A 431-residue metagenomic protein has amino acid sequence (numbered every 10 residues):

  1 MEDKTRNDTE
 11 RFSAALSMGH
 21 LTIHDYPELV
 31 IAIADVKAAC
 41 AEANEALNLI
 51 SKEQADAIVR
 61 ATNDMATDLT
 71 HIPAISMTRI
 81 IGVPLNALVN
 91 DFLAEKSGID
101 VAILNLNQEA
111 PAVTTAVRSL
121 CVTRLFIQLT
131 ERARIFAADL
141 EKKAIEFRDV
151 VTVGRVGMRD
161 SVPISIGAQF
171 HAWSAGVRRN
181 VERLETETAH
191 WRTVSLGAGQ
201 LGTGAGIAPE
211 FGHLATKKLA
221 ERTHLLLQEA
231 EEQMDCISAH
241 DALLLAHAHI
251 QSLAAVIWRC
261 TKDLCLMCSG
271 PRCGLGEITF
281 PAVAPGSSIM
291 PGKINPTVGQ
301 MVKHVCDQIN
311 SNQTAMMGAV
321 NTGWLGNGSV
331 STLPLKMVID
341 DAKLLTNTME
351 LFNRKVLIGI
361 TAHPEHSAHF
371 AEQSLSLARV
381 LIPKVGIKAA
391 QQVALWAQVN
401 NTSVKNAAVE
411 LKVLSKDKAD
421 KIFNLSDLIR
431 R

Functional and structural regions predicted by a protein language model:
M1-V194, A208-T216, G286, T297-M301 (+8 more regions): A helix-coil-helix interface module used to build multimeric assemblies and to scaffold catalytic/cofactor sites
E2-Y26, D64, T78, D235 (+4 more regions): Catalytic-core signal marking the mid-to-C-terminal active-site face
I33-V36, A242, H249, L253-V256 (+3 more regions): Catalytic-loop motifs flanking and including active-site residues across diverse enzymes
A102-P111, F147-R159, E187-L201, R222-H240 (+3 more regions): Core alpha/beta catalytic barrel or barrel-like domain that forms the active/cofactor pocket in diverse metabolic
N107-C121, Q233-L244, I289-I294, V330: Short, glycine/alanine-rich amphipathic alpha-helical segment that often forms an alpha-turn-alpha hairpin
R124, A168, L244-S252, M337 (+1 more regions): Short, well-ordered beta-strand elements within core beta-sheets of diverse protein domains
G202-S287: Acidic, glycine-rich loop-and-beta core segments that form the ion-binding/anion-interacting portion of active sites
